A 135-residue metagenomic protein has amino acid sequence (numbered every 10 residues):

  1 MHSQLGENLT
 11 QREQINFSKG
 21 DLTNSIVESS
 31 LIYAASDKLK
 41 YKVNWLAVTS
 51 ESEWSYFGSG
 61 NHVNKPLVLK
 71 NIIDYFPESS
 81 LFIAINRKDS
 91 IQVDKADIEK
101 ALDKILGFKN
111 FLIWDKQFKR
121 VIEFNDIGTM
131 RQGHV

Functional and structural regions predicted by a protein language model:
M1-M130, H134-V135: Structured alpha/beta or helical-core interaction and ligand-binding surfaces enriched in interleaved
